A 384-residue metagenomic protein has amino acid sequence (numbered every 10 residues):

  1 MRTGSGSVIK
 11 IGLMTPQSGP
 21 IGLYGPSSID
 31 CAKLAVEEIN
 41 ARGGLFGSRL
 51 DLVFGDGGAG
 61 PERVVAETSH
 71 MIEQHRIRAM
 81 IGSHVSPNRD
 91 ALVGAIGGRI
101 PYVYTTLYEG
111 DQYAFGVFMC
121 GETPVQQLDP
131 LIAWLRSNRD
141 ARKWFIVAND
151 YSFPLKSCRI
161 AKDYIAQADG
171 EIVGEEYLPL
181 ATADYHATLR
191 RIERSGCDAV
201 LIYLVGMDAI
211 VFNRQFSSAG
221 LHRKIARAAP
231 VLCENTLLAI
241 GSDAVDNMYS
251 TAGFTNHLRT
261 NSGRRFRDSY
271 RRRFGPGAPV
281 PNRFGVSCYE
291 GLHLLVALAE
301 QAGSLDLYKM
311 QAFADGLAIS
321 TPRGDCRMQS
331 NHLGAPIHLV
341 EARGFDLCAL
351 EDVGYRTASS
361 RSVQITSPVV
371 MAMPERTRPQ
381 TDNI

Functional and structural regions predicted by a protein language model:
S28, L45-G110: Beta-alpha junction/loop-to-helix N-cap segments that form part of ligand/metal-binding clefts
D56, D111-A133, E175-E176, D243-F254: Short beta-strand elements at the ligand-binding edges of bilobed clamshell
M71-H84, V103-T105, F145-I146, G196-M207 (+3 more regions): Periplasmic-binding protein-like
M119-K143, Y185, A209, H257-R265 (+1 more regions): Hydrophobic alpha-helical segments within soluble ligand-binding/sensing domains
C120-Y177: An alpha-beta-alpha
K162-T251: Extracellular/periplasmic bilobed ligand-binding domains
F216-Y289, T377-Q380: Extracellular/periplasmic periplasmic-binding protein-like sensory domains
R272-G285, V296-E351, R356-A358, V369-M373 (+1 more regions): Segments of small-molecule ligand-sensing domains
